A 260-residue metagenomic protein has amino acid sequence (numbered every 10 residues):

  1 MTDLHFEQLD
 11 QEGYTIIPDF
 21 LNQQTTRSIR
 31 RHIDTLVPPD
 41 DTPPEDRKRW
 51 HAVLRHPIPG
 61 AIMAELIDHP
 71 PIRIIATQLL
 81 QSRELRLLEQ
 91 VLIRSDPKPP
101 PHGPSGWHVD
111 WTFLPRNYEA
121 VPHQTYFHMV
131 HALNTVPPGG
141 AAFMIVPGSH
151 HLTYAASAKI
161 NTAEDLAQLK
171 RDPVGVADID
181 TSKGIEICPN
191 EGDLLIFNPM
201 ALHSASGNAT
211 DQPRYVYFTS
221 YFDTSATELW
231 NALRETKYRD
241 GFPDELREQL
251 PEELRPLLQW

Functional and structural regions predicted by a protein language model:
T2-E12, I17-Y118, A232, E248-L250: Non-heme Fe(II)-dependent double-stranded beta-helix
P39, P44-E45, I75, E191-I196 (+1 more regions): Non-heme Fe(II)/2-oxoglutarate
R83-Q90, G103-S105, T125-H131, A141 (+1 more regions): Generic beta-strand structural signal
S95, V109, L133, N198-P199: Residues immediately flanking
S95-P97, V146-T153, S220-S225: Short edge-strand/loop segments of extracellular domains
G106-F113, Q168-T181, P213, A232-T236: Short, surface-exposed loop/helix-turn segments at secondary-structure junctions that function as lids/hinges flanking
R116-P138, C188-P189, S220-D223: Short, conserved beta-strand element in jelly-roll/cupin
H123, V136-L202: Double-stranded beta-helix
